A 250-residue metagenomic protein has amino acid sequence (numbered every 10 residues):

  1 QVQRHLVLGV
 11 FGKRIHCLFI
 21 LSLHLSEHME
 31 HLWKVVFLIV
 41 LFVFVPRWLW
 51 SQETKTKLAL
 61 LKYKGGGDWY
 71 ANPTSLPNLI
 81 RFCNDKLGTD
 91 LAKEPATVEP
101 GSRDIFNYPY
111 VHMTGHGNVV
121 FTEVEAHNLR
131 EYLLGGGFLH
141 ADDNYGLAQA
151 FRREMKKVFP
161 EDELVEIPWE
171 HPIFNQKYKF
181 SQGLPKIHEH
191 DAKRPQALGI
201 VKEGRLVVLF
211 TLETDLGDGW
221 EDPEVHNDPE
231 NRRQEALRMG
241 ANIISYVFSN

Functional and structural regions predicted by a protein language model:
Q1-R14: Extreme N-terminal basic, low-complexity initiation segments that serve as generic localization/processing leaders
M29-V35: Positively charged n-region of N-terminal signal peptides that target proteins for export
V35-L41: Sec-dependent N-terminal signal peptides
F42-L49: C-terminal segment of classical bacterial N-terminal signal peptides
W50-Y110, T114-G117, V207, E213-L216 (+1 more regions): Aromatic-Pro/Gly-enriched surface loop or interdomain linker that acts as a lid/target-recognition segment
K57, G65-G66, T74-S75, A148-E224 (+1 more regions): An acidic, glycine-rich "communication" segment
L58, Y110-Q149: Short alpha-beta junction capping motif
